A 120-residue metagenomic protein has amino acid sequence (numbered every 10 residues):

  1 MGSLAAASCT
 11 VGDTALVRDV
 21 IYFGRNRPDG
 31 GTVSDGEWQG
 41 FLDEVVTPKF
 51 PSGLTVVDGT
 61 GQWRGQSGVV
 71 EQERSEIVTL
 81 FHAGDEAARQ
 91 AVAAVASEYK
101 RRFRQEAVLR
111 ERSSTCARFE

Functional and structural regions predicted by a protein language model:
S3-V57: N-terminal secretory signal peptides
A7-T10, L42-D43, G65-S67, A94-E98: Intrinsically disordered, low-complexity boundary segments flanking structured domains
D19-V20, W38, T47, T60 (+4 more regions): Generic intrinsically disordered, low-complexity segments enriched for polar/acidic and small residues
G24-R25, D43, S52, G65 (+3 more regions): Intrinsically disordered, low-complexity regions enriched in small/polar residues
P28, T60-W63, D85: Short Gly/Pro-enriched loop/turn and capping motifs at secondary-structure junctions
P48-S75, E120: Short, intrinsically disordered low-complexity segments
V70-E120: Helix-rich interaction surfaces within compact, conserved domain-sized segments that mediate assembly or partner
